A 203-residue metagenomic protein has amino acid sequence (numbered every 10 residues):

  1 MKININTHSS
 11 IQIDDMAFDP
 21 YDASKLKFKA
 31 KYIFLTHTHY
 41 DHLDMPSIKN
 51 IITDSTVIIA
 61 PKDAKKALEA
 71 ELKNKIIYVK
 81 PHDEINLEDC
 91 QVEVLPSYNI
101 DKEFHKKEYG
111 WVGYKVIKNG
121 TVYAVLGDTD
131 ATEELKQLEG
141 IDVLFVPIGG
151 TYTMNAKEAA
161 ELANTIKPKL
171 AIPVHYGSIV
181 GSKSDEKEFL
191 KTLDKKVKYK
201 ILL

Functional and structural regions predicted by a protein language model:
M1-F28, Y78-E139, M154, L203: Core dinuclear metal-dependent hydrolase active-site scaffold
D19, F34-L35, E93-S97, V146 (+1 more regions): Redox-cofactor binding/interface segments in oxidoreductases and associated redox assembly factors
D22-A67, G140-F145, K167: Active-site metal-binding motif and surrounding structural segment of the metallo-beta-lactamase
S24-K25, H39-L43, K65-L68, D83-N86 (+4 more regions): Active-site environment of divalent metal-dependent phosphoester hydrolases
K29-H37, E71-P81, Q91-V92, D142 (+1 more regions): Active-site regions of enzymes building and remodeling cell-envelope glycoconjugates
D44-D54, E71, G181-L190: Metal-dependent catalytic neighborhoods of phosphoester/phosphodiester hydrolases
P46-I51, A67-L72, E134-Q137, E158-L162: A short acidic, amphipathic alpha-helical/loop segment
A131-L203: Cap/insert and terminal regions of metallo-dependent hydrolase folds
